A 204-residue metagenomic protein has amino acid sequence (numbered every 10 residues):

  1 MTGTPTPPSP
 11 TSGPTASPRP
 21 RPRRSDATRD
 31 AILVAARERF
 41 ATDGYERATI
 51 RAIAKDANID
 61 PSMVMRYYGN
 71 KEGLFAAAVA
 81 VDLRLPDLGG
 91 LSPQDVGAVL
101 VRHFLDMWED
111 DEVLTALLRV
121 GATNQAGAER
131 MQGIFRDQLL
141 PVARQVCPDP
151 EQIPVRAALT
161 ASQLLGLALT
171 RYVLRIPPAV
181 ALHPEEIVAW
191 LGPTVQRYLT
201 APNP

Functional and structural regions predicted by a protein language model:
M1-I59, E72-A76, L83: Basic, helix-initiating cap at the start of DNA-binding domains
T2, A128-Q132, A143-Y198, P202-P204: Hydrophobic/aromatic-rich alpha-helical bundle segments in the mid-to-C-terminal region
R51, V64-M65: Key DNA-contacting residues within the recognition helix of helix-turn-helix
R66-Y68, F75-D82, G89: Alpha-helical DNA-contacting segments of helix-turn-helix folds
V79, M107-R136: Amphipathic alpha-helical segments used for helix-helix packing
R84-T115: Hydrophobic alpha-helical connector segments
F104, L117-G121, T160-L164, A168: Short alpha-helical scaffolding segments that buttress acidic/His motifs in well-ordered protein cores
